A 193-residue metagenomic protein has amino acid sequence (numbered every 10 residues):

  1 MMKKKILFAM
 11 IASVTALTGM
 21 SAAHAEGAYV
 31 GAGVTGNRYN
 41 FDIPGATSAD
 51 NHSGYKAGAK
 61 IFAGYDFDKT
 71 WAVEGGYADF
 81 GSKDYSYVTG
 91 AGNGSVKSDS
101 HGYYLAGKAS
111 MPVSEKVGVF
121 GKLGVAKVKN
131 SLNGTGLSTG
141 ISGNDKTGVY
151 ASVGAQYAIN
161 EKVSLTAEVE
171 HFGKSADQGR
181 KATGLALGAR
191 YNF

Functional and structural regions predicted by a protein language model:
M1-G27: Cleavable N-terminal export/targeting peptides
T18-A22, F67-K69, K108-E115, I159-E161 (+2 more regions): Outer-membrane beta-barrel proteins
E26, Y55-A59, D99-Y103, D145-V149 (+1 more regions): Residues that define the transmembrane beta-barrel architecture of outer-membrane proteins
A28-V30, T70-V73, K116-V119, Y157-A167: Repeated loop/turn-to-beta-strand initiation elements of outer-membrane beta-barrel proteins
Y29, V153-I159, S164, A182-F193: Outer-membrane beta-barrel "beta-signal"
V34, I61-Y65, L105-A109, V125 (+2 more regions): Residues on the lipid-exposed face of transmembrane beta-strands in outer-membrane beta-barrel proteins
V34-N40, A57, Y77-K83, M111 (+3 more regions): Transmembrane beta-strands of outer-membrane beta-barrel pores
N40-D50, K83-N93, N130-I141, D145 (+1 more regions): Outer-membrane beta-barrel translocator domains and adjoining extracellular loop/strand segments of Gram-negative
